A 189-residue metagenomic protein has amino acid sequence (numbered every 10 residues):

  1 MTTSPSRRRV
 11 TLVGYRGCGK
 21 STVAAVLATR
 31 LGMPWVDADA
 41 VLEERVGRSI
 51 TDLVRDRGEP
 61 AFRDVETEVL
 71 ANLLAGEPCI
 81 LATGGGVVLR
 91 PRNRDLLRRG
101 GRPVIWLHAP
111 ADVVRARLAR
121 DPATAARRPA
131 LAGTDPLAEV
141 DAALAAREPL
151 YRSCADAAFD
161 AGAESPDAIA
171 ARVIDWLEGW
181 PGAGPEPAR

Functional and structural regions predicted by a protein language model:
T2-P5, R30, P103, A145-R189: NTP-dependent small-molecule kinase module
L12: Hydrophobic anchor at the beta1->P-loop junction of P-loop NTPases
Y15: P-loop (Walker A) phosphate-binding loop of NTP-binding proteins
K20: Conserved lysine of the Walker
D37-R98, D112, T124: ATP-dependent small-molecule kinase phosphotransfer cores that center on conserved nucleotide phosphate-binding segments
V46, E66, L74, R117-L118 (+2 more regions): Short, flexible helix/strand-to-coil boundary loops that buttress conserved ligand/catalytic motifs in alpha/beta
G100-E148: A glycine- and Lys/Arg-enriched "phosphate-lid" helix/loop adjacent to the NTP-binding pocket of small-molecule kinases
